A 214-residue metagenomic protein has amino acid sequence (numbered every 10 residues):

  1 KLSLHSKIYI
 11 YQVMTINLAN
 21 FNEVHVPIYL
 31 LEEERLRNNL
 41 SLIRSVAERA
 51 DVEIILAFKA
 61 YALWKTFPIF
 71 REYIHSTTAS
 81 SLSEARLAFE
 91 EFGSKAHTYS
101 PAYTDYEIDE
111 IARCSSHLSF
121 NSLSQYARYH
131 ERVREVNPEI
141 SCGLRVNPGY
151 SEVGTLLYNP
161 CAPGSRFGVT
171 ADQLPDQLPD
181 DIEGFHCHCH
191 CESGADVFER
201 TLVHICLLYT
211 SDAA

Functional and structural regions predicted by a protein language model:
K1-V13: Short, Lys/Arg-enriched N-terminal segments with co-localized hydrophobic residues within the first ~10-30 amino acids
T15-Y29: Generic N-terminal amphipathic, Lys/Arg-enriched alpha-helix
N17, V46, D105-D109: Short, flexible, solvent-exposed loop/turn segments with mixed acidic/basic and small polar residues
L36: Conserved anionic group-binding/transfer micro-motifs
N39-A47: A short, N-terminal amphipathic alpha-helix
V52-L208: Active-site-proximal beta-alpha core segment in soluble small-molecule metabolic enzymes
Y209-A214: Conserved small/polar residues in nucleotide/adenosyl-binding loops
